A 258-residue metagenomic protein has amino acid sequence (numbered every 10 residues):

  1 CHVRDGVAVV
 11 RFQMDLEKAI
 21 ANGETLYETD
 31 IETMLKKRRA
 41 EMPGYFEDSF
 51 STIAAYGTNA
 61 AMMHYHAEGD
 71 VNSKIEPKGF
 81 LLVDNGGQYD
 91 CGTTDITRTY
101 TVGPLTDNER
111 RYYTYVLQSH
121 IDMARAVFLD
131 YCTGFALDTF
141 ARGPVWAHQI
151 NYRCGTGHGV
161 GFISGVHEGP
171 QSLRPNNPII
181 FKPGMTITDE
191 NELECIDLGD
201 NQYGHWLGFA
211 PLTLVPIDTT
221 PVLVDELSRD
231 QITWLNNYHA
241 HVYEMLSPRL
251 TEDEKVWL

Functional and structural regions predicted by a protein language model:
C1-L258: Active-site neighborhoods and metal-handling regions in enzymes and metal-associated proteins
